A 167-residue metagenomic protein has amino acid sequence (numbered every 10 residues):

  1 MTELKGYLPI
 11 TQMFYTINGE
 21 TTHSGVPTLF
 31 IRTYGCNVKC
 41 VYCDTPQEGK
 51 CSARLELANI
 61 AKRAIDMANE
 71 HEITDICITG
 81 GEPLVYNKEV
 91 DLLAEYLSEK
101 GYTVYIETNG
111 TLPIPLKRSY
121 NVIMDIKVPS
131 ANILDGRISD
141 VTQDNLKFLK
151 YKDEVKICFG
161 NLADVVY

Functional and structural regions predicted by a protein language model:
M1-G19, G160-Y167: Auxiliary Fe-S-binding modules of radical SAM enzymes
T2-K5, I65-E72, L134-Q143: Intrinsically disordered, low-complexity coil segments
L8-Y15, P27-T28, K39-Y120: Conserved Radical SAM active-site core
T22-S24: A short catalytic or substrate-binding loop motif that flags glycine-/basic-rich loops and adjacent residues that bind
T33-V38: Aromatic-flanked redox-active Cys/Sec active sites in thiol-based oxidoreductases, especially the WC-centered
V85-Y167: Conserved AdoMet/S-adenosylmethionine-binding subsite of the radical SAM
